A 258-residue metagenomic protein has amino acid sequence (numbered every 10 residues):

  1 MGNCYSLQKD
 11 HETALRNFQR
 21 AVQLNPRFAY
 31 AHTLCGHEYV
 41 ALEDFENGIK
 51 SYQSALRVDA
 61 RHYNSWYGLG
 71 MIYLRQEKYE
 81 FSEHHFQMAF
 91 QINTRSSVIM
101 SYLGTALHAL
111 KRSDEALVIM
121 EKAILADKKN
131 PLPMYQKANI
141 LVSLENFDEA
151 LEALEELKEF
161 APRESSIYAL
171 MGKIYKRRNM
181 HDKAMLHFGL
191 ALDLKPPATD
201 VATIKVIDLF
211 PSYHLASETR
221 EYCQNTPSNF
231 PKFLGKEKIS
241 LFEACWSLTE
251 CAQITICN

Functional and structural regions predicted by a protein language model:
N3, H37, M71, T105 (+3 more regions): Residue-level recognition of tetratricopeptide repeat
L24, V58, I92, A126 (+2 more regions): Structural marker of alpha-solenoid helical repeat scaffolds
A31, S65, I99, P133 (+2 more regions): TPR alpha-solenoid repeat register
L34, G68, Y102, Q136 (+2 more regions): Canonical tetratricopeptide repeat
